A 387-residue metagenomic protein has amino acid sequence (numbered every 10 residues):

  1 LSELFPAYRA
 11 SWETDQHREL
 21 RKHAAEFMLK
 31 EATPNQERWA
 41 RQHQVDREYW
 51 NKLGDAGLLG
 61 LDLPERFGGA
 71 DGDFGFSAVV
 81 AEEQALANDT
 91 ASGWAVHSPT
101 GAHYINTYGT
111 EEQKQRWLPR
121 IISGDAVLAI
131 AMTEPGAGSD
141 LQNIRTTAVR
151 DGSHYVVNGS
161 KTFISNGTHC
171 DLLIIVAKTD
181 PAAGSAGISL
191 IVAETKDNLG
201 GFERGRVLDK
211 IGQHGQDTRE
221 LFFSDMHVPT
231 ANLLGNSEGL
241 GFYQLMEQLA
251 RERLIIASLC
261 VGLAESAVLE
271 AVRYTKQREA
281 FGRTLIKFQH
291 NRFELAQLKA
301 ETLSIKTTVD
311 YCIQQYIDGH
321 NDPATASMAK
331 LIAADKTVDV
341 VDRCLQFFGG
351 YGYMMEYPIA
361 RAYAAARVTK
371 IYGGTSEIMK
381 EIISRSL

Functional and structural regions predicted by a protein language model:
L1-L86, Y108-Q113, R120-D125, D140-L141 (+4 more regions): Alpha-helical interface subdomain recognition
G57, V79-A85, A177, A193-L199 (+1 more regions): Short Ser/Thr-interspersed hydrophobic loop/turn segments at strand-loop and sheet-helix junctions that line or gate
S92-E112, G138: N-terminal glycine-rich flavin-associated loop
W94, I121, G136-S139, F163-N166 (+2 more regions): Short Gly/Pro-enriched turn/cap motifs at secondary-structure boundaries
G124-M132: A short, Trp-centered hydrophobic/proline-enriched beta-strand micro-motif
N143, N198-H227: Flexible, small-/acidic-enriched active-site or ligand-binding loops
H154, N158-R204: A short core secondary-structure module
D225-Y243: Long, acidic (Asp/Glu-rich), low-complexity accessory segments flanking structured domains
